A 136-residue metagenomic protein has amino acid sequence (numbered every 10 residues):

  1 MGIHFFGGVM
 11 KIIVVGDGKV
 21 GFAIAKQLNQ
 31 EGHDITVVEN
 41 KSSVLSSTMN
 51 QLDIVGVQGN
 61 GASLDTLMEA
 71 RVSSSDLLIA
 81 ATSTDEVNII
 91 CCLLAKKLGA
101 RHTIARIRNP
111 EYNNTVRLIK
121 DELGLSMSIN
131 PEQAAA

Functional and structural regions predicted by a protein language model:
M1-A136: Cytosolic regulatory regions of ion transport systems
